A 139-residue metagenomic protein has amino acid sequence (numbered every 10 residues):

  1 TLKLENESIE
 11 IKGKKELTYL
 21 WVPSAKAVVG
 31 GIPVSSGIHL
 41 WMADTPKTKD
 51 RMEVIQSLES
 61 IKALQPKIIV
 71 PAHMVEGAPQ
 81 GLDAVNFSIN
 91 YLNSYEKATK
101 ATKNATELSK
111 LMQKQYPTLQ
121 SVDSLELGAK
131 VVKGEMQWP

Functional and structural regions predicted by a protein language model:
T1-E5, W21: Acidic, metal/ion-coordinating pockets
L4-G13: Soluble metallo-hydrolase cores and metallopeptidase-like ectodomains found primarily in the secretory/periplasmic
S8, A63-I68, E76-P139: Accessory terminal helices/loops
K12-N90, S94: Metallo-beta-lactamase
